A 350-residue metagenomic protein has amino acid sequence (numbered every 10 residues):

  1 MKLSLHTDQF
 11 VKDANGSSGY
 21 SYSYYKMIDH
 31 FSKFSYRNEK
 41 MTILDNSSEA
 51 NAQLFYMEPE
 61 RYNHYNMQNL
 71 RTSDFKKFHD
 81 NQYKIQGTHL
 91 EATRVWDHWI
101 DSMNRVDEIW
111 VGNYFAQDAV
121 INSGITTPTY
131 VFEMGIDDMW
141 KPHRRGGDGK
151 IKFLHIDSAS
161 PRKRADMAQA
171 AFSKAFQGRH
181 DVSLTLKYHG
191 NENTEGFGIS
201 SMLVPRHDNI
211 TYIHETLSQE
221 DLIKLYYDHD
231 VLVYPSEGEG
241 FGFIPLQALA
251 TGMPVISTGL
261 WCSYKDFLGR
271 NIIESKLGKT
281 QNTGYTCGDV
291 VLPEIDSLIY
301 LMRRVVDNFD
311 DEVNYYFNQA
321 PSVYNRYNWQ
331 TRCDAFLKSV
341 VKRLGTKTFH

Functional and structural regions predicted by a protein language model:
M1-Y65, Q330: N-terminal pre-catalytic "stem/leader" segment of glycosyltransferase-like enzymes
R37-I125, E220-D221: Extended catalytic core of nucleotide-activated donor transferases of GT-like folds
G146-K163, Q169-F172, L184-L186: Conserved donor-binding/catalytic core segment of Leloir-type glycosyltransferases
G196-I223, V231: Nucleotide-activated donor-binding/catalytic signature segment of Leloir-type glycosyltransferases, i.e., the conserved
E237: Aromatic "clamp/platform" in nucleotide-sugar-dependent glycosyltransferases that forms part of the donor/acceptor
P254-T258, I273: Short hydrophobic beta-strand element within catalytic cores of glycosyltransferases and related nucleotide-activated
K265-R304: Change "using UDP/GDP/dTDP sugars" to "using nucleotide sugars
L292-S297, D307-V340: A charged, aromatic-enriched C-terminal amphipathic alpha-helix characteristic of glycosyltransferases across folds
